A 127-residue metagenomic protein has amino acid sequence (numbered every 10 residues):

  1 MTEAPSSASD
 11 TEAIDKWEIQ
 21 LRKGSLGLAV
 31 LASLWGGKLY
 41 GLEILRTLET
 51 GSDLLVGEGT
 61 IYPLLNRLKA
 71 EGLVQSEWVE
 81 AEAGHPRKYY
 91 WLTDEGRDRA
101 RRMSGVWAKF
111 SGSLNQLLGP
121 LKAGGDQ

Functional and structural regions predicted by a protein language model:
M1-S25, M103: Intrinsically disordered, low-complexity serine/threonine- and proline-rich regulatory segments
E3, D98-Q127: Amphipathic alpha-helical dimerization/coiled-coil segments that flank or bridge DNA-binding/regulatory modules
E18-Y62: N-terminal helix-turn-helix DNA-binding core of bacterial DNA-binding proteins
D53, V79-A81: Short polar/acidic secondary-structure junctions
Y62-K69: Short, hydrophobic-biased segments on the C-terminal half of alpha helices that form "recognition helices"
G72: Glycine-centered, phosphate/nucleic-acid-interacting loop/turn motifs that mediate DNA/RNA or nucleotide
S76: Short beta-strand "wing" residues that participate in macromolecule-binding interfaces
E82-S104: Basic, amphipathic "hinge/linker" alpha-helix immediately C-terminal to the N-terminal HTH DNA-binding motif
